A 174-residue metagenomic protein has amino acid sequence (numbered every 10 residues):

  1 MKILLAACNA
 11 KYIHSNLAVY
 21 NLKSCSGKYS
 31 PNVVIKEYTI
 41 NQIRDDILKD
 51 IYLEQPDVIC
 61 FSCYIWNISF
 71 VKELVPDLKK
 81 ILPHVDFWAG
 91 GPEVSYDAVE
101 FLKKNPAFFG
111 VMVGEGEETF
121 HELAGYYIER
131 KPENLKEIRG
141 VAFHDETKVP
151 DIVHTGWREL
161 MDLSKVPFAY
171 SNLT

Functional and structural regions predicted by a protein language model:
M1-K2, P132: Generic N-terminal initiation segments characterized by hydrophobic and/or small/turn-forming residues
K2-K11: Nucleotide-activated donor-dependent transferases that construct or modify glycoconjugates
N9, V149, S164, F168-T174: Radical SAM [4Fe-4S] cluster-binding motif and immediate context
K11-Y12, Y64: Short acidic-aromatic active-site loops that bind/stabilize oxyanions
Y12-A18: Short N-terminal binding/cap micro-motifs at the start of the first secondary-structure element
A18, L22-Y29, V34-E159: Glycine-rich beta-alpha loop elements in corrinoid/cobalamin-binding modules across cobalamin-dependent enzymes
